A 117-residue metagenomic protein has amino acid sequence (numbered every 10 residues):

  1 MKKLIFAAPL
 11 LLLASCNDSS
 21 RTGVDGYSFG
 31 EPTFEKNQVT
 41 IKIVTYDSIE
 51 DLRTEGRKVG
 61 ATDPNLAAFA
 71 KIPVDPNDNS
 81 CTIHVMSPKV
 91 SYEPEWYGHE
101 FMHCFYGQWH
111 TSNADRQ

Functional and structural regions predicted by a protein language model:
M1-L4: Positively charged n-region of N-terminal signal peptides that target proteins for export
F6-L10: Hydrophobic helical h-region of N-terminal Sec-dependent signal peptides in bacterial secretory/periplasmic proteins
L12-S15: C-terminal motif of bacterial Sec signal peptides marking the signal peptidase cleavage site
N17-S19: Bacterial signal peptide processing site
G23-D51: Post-signal peptide N-terminal segment of mature Sec-exported envelope proteins
C81-Y97: Short pre-active-site segment immediately N-terminal to the catalytic Zn-binding motif
V90-E95, G107-Q117: Post-HEXXH active-site segment of zinc metalloproteases
M102-Y106: Short active-site segment of divalent metal-dependent hydrolases/proteases that encodes the spacing between
